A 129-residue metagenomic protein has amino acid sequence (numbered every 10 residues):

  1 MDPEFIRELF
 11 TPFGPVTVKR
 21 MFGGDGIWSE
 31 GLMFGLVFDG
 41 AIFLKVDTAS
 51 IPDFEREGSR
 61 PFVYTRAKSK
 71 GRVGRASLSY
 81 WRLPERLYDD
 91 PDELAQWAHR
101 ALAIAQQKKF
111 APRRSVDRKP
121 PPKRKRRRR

Functional and structural regions predicted by a protein language model:
M1-R129: Charge-dense, helix-prone N-terminal extensions
